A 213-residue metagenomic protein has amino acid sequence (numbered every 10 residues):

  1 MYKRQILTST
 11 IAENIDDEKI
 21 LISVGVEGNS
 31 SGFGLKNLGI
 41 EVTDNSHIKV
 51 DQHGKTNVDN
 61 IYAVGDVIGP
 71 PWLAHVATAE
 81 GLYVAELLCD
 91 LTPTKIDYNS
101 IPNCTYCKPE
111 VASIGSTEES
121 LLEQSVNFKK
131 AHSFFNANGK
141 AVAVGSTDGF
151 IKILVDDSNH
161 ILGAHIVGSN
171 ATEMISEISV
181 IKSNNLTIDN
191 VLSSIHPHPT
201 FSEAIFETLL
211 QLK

Functional and structural regions predicted by a protein language model:
M1-Q5: Conserved small/polar residues in nucleotide/adenosyl-binding loops
I6, I15-L87: FAD-site-proximal beta/loop scaffold in flavoenzymes
L7-I11, N45, A131-S133: Conserved beta-strand termini and adjacent loop/short-helix elements that scaffold enzyme active sites in alpha/beta
I11-A12, V67, I101, F135 (+1 more regions): Hydrophobic pocket-lining residues within nucleotide cofactor-binding pockets
E13, K55-T56, N60, D97-Y98 (+1 more regions): Solvent-exposed alpha-helices and their adjacent loops that cap or buttress functional pockets in soluble metabolic
H75-Y98, V126-N127, N184-L186: Internal hydrophobic alpha-helix adjacent to the cofactor/substrate pocket in enzyme cavities
D90, Y106-T117, L122-K213: Flexible, glycine-rich terminal cap/loop adjacent to redox cofactors in electron-transfer oxidoreductases
T94-E110: Flexible, acidic loop-helix segments that line cofactor/substrate-binding pockets
